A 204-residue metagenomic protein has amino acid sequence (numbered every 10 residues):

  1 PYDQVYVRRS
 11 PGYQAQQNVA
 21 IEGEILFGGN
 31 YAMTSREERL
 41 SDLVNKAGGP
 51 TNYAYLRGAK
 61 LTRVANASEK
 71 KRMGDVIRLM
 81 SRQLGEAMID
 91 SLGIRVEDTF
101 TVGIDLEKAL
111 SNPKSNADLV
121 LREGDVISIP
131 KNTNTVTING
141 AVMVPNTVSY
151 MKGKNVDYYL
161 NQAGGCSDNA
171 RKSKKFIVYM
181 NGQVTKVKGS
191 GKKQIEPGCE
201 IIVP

Functional and structural regions predicted by a protein language model:
P1-P204: Ser/Thr/Pro/Gly-biased, low-complexity, turn-/loop-rich segments that often occur immediately after N-terminal
